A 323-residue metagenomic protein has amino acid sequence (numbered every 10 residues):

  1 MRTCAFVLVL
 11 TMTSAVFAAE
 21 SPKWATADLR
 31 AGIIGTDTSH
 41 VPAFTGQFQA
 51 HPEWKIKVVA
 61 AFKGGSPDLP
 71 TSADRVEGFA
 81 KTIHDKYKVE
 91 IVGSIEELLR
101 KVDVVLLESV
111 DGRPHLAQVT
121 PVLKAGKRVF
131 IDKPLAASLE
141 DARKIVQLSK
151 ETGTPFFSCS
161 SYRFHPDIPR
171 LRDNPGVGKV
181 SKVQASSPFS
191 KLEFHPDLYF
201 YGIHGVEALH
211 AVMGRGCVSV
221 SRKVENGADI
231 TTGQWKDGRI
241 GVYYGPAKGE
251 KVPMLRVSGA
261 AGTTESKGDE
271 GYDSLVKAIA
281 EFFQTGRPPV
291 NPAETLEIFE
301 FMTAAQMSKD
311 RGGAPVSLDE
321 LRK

Functional and structural regions predicted by a protein language model:
C4-A15: Bacterial N-terminal signal peptides
A18-A125, E151, R215, L318: N-terminal glycine-/serine-/threonine-rich beta1-alpha1-beta2 phosphate-ribose binding loop of Rossmann-like
E20-W24, V105-L106, Q284-K323: C-terminal helix-rich "cap/oligomerization" subdomain common to oxidoreductases
G93, I131, F156-S158: Hydrophobic residues in well-ordered beta-strands that form the structural core
G126, G153, G312-G313: Glycine-centered short loops/turns at secondary-structure junctions
G126-R128, K133-P134: Short helix/strand-capping hinge loops at secondary-structure junctions that flank key functional elements
A136-H195: A contiguous active-site-proximal alpha/beta segment in oxidoreductase catalytic domains
V183-E250, A293-E297: Rossmann-like dinucleotide-binding domain that binds NAD(P)(H)
